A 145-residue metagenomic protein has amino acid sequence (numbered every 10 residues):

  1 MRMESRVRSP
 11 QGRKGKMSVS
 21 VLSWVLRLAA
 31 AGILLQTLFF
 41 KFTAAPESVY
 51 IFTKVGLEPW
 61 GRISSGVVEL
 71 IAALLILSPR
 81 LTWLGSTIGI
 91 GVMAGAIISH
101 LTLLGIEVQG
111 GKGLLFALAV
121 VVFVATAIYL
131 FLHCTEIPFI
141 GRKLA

Functional and structural regions predicted by a protein language model:
R2-T37, R80-A145: Extended, low-polarity transmembrane helix blocks
S18-V67: N-terminal first-folded block
V55, L74, L101-L104: Alpha-helix C-capping/helix-to-loop hinge sites
E58, L77-R80: Membrane-interface junctions
V67-L75: Hydrophobic, membrane-inserted alpha-helices
